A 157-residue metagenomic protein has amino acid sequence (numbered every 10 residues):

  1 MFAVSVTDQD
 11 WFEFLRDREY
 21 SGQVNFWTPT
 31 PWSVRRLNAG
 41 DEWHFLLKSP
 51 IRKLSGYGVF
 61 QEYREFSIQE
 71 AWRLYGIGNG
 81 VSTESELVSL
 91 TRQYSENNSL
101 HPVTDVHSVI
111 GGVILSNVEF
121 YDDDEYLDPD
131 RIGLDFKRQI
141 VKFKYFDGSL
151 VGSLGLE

Functional and structural regions predicted by a protein language model:
M1-E42, L46-L54, F120, E125-L134: Compositionally biased, charged N-terminal/linker segments
N38-W43, G78-E84, Q93-S99, G148-L156: Low-complexity, flexible helical/coil segments
F60-I140: Aromatic- and Lys/Arg-enriched surface recognition patch
G133-G155: Short, cationic low-complexity segments
